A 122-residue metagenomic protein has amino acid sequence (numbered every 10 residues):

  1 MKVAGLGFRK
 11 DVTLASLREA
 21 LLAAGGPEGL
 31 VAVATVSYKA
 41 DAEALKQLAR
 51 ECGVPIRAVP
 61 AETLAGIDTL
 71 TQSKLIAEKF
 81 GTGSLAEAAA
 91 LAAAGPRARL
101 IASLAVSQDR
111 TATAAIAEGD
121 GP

Functional and structural regions predicted by a protein language model:
M1-V31, T35-Y38, A115-P122: Conserved mixed alpha/beta catalytic, RNA-binding, or beta-rich assembly cores of soluble enzyme, regulatory
K2-A4, V31-A32, P55-R57, A98-I101 (+1 more regions): Structural motif
G5-F8, G29, T71-Q72, L85-A89: N-terminal start-of-chain detector that recognizes signal peptides and the immediate post-cleavage beginning
L14, T35-V36, K79-F80, A92-G95: A short linear-motif detector with a strong N-terminal bias
L22, G26, R50-R57, A93-R97: Generic secondary-structure signature for well-ordered alpha-helical cores
V36-L85: Long, charge-dense
A90-P122: C-terminal edge-of-domain segments
